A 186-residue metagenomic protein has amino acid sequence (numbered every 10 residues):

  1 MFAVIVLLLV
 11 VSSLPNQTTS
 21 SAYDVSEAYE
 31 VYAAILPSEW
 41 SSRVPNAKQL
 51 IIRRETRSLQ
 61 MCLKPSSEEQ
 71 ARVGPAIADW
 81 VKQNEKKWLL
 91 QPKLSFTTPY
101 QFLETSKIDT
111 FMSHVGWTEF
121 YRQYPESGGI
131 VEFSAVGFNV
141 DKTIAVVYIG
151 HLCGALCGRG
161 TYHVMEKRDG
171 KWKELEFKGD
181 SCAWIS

Functional and structural regions predicted by a protein language model:
M1-F2, R57: Accessible peptide chain termini
A3-S12: Bacterial N-terminal signal peptides
L14-I144, H151-R159, D180-S186: Flexible low-complexity loop/turn motifs enriched in small/helix-breaking residues
A145-V146, K173: General beta-strand recognition
V146, Y162-V164: Conserved hydrophobic/aromatic beta-strand scaffold that supports enzyme active sites
G150-L152, E166-K167: A generic structural motif
V164-W184: Short beta-strand edge/turn micro-motifs at domain boundaries
